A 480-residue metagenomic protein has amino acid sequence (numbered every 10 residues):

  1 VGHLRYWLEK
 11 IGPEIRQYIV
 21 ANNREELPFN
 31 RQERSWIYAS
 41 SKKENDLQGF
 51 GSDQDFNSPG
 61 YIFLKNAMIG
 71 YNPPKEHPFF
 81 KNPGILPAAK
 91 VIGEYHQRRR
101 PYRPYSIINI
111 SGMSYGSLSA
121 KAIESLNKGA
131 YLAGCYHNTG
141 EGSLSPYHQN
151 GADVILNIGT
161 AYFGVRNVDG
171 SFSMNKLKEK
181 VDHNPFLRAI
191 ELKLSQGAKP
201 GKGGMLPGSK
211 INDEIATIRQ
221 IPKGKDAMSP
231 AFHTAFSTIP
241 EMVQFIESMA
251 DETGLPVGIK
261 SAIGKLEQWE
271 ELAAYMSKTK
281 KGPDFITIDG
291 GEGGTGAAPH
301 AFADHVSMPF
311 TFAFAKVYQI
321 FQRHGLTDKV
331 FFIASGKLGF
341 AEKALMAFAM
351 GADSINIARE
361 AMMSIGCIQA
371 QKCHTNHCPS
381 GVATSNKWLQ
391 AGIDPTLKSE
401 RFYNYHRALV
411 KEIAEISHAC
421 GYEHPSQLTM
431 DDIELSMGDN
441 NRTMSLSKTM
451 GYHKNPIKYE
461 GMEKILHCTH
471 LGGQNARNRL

Functional and structural regions predicted by a protein language model:
V1-I108, G112-Y131, C135-N138, G142-A152 (+3 more regions): Conserved, well-structured core domains of diverse proteins
A120, E124, N184-L187, D213-A235 (+1 more regions): Internal alpha/beta core interface subdomains
S145-Y147, A262-Q268, F331-E342, Y422-G438: A glycine-rich phosphate-binding loop feature that marks nucleotide/adenosyl-phosphate handling sites
L156, G164, G208-F236, G296-T311 (+1 more regions): Glycine-rich tight-turn/loop motif centered on a GG-T
T160, R166-L194, P309, F314 (+9 more regions): Phosphate/diphosphate-binding loops
H183-P207, L266, E271-I288: Carboxylate/His-rich catalytic cores and anion/metal-binding grooves
M228-Q390: Glycine-rich phosphate/ribose-binding loops and adjacent secondary-structure elements that form binding surfaces
C367-M430: Active-site or pore-adjacent capping/gating segments
